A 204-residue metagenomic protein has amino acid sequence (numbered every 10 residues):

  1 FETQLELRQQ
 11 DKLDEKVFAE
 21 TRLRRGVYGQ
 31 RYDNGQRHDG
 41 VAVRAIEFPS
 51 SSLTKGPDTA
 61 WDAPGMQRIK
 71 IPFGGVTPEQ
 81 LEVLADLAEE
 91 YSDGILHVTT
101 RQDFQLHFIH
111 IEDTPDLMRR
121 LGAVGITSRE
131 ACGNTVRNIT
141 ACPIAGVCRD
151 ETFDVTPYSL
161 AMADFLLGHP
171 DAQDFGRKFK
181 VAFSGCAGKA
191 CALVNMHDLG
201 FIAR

Functional and structural regions predicted by a protein language model:
F1-S52, C191-V194: Charge-rich, low-complexity segments
E6, Q30-R31, R37-V43, P64-R204: Small-residue-enriched alpha-helical segments and adjacent helix-cap loops that form tight helix-helix packing
F48-P64: N-terminal glycine-rich anion-binding loops that anchor highly charged ligand groups
